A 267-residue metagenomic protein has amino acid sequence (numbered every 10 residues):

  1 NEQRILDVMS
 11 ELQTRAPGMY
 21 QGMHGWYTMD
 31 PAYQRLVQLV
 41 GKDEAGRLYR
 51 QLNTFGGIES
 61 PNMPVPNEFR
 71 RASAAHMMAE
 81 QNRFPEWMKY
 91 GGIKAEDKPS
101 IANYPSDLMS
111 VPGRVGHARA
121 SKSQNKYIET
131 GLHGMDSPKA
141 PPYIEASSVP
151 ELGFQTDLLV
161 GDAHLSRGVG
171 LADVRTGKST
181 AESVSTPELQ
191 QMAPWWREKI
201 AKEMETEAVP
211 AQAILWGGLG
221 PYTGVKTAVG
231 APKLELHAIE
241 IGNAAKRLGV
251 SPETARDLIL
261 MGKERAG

Functional and structural regions predicted by a protein language model:
N1-G267: HhH-family (HhH-GPD) DNA N-glycosylase catalytic core used in base-excision repair
